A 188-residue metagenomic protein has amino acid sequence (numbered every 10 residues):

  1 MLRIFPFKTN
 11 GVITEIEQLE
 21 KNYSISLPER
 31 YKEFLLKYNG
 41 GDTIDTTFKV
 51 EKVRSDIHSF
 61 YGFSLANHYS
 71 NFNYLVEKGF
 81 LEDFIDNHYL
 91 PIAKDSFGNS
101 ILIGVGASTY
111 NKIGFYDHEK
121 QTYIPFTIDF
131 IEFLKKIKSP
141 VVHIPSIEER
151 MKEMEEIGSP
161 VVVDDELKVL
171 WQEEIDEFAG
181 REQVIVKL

Functional and structural regions predicted by a protein language model:
M1-N99, P145, R150-M151, D165 (+1 more regions): A surface-exposed partner-binding patch
V12, L65, E119, Y123-F126 (+2 more regions): Intrinsic-disorder-associated interaction segments
D83, V105-G106: Short glycine/proline-enriched turns and hinge-like loops at secondary-structure junctions
D95, G106, D117: Acidic surface patches and DE-rich sequence motifs
N99-V105: Short, surface-exposed beta-strand/loop micro-motifs that present aromatic residues
G114-S146: Compact, glycine/acidic-enriched structural inserts
F133-D164, K168: Extended, acidic-biased charged interface segments
